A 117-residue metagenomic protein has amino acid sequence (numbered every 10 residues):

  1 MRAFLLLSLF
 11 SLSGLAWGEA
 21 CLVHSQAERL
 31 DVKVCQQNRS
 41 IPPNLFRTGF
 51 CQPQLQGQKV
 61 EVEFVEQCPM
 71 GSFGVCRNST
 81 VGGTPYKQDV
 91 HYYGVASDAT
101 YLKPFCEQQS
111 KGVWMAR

Functional and structural regions predicted by a protein language model:
M1-F4: Positively charged n-region of N-terminal signal peptides that target proteins for export
S11-S13: N-terminal signal peptide c-region/cleavage motif recognized by signal peptidases
W17-R117: Mitochondrial intermembrane space
